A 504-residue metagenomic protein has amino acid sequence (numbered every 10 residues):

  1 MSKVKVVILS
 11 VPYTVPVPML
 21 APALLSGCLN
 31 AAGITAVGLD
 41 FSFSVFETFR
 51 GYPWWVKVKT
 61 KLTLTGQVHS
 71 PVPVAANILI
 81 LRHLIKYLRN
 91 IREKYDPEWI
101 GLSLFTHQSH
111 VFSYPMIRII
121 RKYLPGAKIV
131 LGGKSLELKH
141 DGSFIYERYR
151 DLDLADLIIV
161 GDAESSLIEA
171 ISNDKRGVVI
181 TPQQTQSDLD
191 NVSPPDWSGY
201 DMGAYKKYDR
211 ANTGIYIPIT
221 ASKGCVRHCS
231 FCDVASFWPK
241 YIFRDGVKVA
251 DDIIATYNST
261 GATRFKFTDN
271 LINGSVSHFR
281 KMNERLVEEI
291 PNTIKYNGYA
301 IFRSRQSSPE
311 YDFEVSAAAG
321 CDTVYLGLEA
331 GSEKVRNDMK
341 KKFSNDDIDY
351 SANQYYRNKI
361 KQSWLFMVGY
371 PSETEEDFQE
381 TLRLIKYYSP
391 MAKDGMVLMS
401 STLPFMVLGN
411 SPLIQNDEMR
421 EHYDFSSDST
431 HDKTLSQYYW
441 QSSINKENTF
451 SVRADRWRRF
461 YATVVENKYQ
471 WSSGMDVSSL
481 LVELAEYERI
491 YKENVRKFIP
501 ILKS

Functional and structural regions predicted by a protein language model:
M1-V11, N30, R92-E98, G126 (+1 more regions): Radical SAM enzyme core and accessory elements
K5, A21, L25-C28, V37-F43 (+2 more regions): Glycine-rich beta-alpha loop elements in corrinoid/cobalamin-binding modules across cobalamin-dependent enzymes
S44-R50, L136-D141, R227, V276-S277 (+3 more regions): Flexible glycine/acidic-rich beta-alpha junction loops that bind and position SAM and/or redox cofactors in anaerobic
K57-R92: Glycine-rich, highly charged phosphate/nucleotide-binding loops
F105, K134-L136, A235, N270-I272 (+4 more regions): Active-site beta-loop-alpha junctions enriched in small/polar residues
S143, R148, D312, S372-K386: Catalytic cores of alpha/beta
P195-K361, R383: Radical SAM [4Fe-4S] cluster-binding motif and immediate context
